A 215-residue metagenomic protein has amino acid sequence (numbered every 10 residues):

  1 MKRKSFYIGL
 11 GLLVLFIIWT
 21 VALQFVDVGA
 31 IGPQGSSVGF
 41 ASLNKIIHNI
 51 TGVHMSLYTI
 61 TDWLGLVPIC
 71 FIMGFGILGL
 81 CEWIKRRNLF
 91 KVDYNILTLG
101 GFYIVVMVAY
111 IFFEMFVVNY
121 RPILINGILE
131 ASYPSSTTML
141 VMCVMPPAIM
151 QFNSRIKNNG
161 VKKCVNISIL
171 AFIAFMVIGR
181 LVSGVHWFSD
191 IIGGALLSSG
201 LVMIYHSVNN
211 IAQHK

Functional and structural regions predicted by a protein language model:
M1-F71, E114-I125: N-terminal transmembrane-helix/juxtamembrane module of multi-pass inner/ER membrane proteins
K2-F6, H54-T61, D93-L97, N158-N166: Membrane-interface helix-boundary signature
R3-I8, A22-Q24, N126-K215: Membrane-embedded catalytic cores of phosphoryl/pyrophosphoryl-handling enzymes
L15, F71-I77, G101, V105-A109 (+3 more regions): Lipid-exposed faces of alpha-helical membrane segments in multi-pass integral membrane proteins
I31-P33, L80-G160, C164: Membrane-interface loops
I47, I77, A109, F113 (+3 more regions): Alpha-helical membrane-inserting segments
H54-D62, R87, K91, N95 (+3 more regions): Membrane-helix interfacial "entry" motifs
T61-I69, L97, G101, S136 (+2 more regions): Alpha-helical transmembrane segments of integral membrane proteins, emphasizing hydrophobic/aromatic residues
